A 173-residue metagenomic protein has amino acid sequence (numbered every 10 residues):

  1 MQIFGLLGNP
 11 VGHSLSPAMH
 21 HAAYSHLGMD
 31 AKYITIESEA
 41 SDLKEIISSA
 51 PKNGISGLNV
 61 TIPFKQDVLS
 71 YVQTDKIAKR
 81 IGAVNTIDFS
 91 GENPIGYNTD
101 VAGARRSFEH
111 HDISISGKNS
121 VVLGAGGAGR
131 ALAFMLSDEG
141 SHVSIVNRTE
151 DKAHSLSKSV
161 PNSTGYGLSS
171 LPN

Functional and structural regions predicted by a protein language model:
Q2-H111: Phosphate/diphosphate ligand-binding glycine-rich loop within oxidoreductases
I3, K32, N119, S141-S144: Residues at the starts of beta-strands that form the adenosine-phosphate
G8, N98, F108, I113 (+2 more regions): Glycine-rich adenosine-cofactor-binding loop
E39-D42, G124, T149, S170: Acidic/polar helix N-cap motif
G91, A153-S157, N173: Short, charged, surface-exposed secondary-structure boundary motifs
E139-V160: NAD(P)-binding Rossmann-fold cofactor-contacting core
P161-N173: Short acidic low-complexity segments
